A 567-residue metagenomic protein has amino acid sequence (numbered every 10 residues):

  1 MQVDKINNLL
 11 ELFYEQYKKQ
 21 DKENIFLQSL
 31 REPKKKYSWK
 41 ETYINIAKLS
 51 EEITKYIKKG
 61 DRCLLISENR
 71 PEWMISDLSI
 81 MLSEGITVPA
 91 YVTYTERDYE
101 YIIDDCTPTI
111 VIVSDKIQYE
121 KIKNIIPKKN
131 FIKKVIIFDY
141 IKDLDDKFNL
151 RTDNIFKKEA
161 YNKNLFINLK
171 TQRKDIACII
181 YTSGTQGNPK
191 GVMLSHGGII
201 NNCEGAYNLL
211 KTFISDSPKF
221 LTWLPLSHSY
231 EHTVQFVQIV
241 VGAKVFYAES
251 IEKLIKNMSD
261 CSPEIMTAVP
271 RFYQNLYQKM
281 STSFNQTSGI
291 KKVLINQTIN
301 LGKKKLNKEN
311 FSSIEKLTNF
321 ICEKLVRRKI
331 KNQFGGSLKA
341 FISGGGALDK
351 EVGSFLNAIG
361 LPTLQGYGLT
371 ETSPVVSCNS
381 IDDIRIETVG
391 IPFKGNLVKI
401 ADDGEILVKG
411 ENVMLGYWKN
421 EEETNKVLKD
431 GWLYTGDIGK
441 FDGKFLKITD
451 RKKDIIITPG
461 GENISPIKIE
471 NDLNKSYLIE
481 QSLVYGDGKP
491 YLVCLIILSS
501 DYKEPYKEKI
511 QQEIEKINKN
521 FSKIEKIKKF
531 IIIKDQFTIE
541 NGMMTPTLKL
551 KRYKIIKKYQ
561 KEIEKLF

Functional and structural regions predicted by a protein language model:
M1, G416-Y417, E423-T424, D430-G431 (+2 more regions): AMP-binding adenylation
L12-S38, K534-Q536: AMP-dependent adenylate-forming
E23, I137, A160-Y181, N188 (+1 more regions): Conserved pre-ATP/AMP-binding loop-to-beta segment of ANL
F26-I57, D61-R70, M74, L78 (+3 more regions): Conserved AMP-binding/adenylate-forming core of the ANL superfamily
S38-K40, A177-C203: Conserved AMP-binding A3 loop
L82-I155, S500: Structural core segment of the AMP-binding/adenylate-forming
I200-K219, L226-R327, S337: Conserved AMP-binding/adenylation subdomain of ANL enzymes
P392-T458: Conserved ATP-binding/catalytic segment of the ANL
